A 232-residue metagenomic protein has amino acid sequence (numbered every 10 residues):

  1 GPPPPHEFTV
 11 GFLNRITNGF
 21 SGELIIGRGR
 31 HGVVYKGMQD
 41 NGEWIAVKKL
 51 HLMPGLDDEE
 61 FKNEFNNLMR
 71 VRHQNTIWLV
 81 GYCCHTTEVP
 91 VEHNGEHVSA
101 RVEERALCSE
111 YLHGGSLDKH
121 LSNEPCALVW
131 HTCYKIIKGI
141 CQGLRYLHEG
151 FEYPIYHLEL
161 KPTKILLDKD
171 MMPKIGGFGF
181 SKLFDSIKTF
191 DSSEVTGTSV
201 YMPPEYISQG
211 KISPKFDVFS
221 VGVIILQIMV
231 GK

Functional and structural regions predicted by a protein language model:
G1-C108, G114-I140, K188-D191, S199: Membrane-proximal cytoplasmic juxtamembrane segment of single-pass receptors with intracellular kinase/kinase-homology
D118, H148, T198-G210: Protein kinase subdomain VIII
H148, E152-D168: Catalytic-loop of the protein kinase fold
P173, K182-S199, Q209: Regulatory activation segment
D217: Conserved catalytic-loop aspartate of Hanks-type protein kinases
V230-K232: Structural helix C-cap motif within protein kinase domains
